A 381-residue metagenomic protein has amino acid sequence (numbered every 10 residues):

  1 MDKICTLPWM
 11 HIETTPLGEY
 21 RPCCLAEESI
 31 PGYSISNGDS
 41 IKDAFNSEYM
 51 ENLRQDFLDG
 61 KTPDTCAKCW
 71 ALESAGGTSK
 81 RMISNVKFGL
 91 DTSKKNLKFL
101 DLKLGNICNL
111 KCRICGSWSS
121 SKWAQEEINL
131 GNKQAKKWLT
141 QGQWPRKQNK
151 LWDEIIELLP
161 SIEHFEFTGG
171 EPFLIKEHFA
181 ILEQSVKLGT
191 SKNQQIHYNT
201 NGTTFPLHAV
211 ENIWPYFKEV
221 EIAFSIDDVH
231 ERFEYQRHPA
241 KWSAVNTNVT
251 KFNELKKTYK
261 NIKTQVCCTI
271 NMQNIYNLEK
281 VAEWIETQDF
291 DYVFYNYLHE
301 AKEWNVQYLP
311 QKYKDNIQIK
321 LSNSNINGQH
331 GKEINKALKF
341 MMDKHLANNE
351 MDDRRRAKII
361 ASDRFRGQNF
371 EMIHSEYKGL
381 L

Functional and structural regions predicted by a protein language model:
M1-Q141, L158-L159, E333-L381: N-terminal pre-core extensions flanking Radical SAM catalytic domains
T15-L17, H197, F217-A223, S243-L380: Conserved C-terminal portion of the radical SAM core fold that forms the substrate/S-adenosylmethionine-binding
K42, C112, I156, F179-V186 (+2 more regions): Non-transmembrane alpha-helical segments in soluble domains of secreted/periplasmic/extracellular proteins
T62-A67, A71, K95-N96, E166 (+3 more regions): Metal-dependent nucleotidyl/phosphoryl-transfer cores and adjacent nucleic-acid-binding surfaces
L97-I107, G116-K147, P160-K176, L188-L207 (+3 more regions): Core AdoMet radical
A135-N149, P160-F165, I181-L182, K187 (+4 more regions): Eukaryote-biased activation of long, low-complexity terminal tails and linkers
D153-L158, L182-G189, N212-P215: Leucine-rich repeat
E177-E183, P206-W214, N277-E279: Distinct, well-ordered alpha-helical segments
